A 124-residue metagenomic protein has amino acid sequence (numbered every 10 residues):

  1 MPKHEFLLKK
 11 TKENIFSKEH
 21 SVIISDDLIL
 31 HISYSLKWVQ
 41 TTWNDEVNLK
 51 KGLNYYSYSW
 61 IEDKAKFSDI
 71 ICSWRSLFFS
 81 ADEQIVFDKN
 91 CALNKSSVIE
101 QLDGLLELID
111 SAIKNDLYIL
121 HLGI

Functional and structural regions predicted by a protein language model:
M1-N115, I124: Acidic (Asp/Glu-rich) sequence patches and key acidic residues that form negatively charged surfaces used
Y118-L120: Conserved GNAT acetyl-CoA-binding A-motif
